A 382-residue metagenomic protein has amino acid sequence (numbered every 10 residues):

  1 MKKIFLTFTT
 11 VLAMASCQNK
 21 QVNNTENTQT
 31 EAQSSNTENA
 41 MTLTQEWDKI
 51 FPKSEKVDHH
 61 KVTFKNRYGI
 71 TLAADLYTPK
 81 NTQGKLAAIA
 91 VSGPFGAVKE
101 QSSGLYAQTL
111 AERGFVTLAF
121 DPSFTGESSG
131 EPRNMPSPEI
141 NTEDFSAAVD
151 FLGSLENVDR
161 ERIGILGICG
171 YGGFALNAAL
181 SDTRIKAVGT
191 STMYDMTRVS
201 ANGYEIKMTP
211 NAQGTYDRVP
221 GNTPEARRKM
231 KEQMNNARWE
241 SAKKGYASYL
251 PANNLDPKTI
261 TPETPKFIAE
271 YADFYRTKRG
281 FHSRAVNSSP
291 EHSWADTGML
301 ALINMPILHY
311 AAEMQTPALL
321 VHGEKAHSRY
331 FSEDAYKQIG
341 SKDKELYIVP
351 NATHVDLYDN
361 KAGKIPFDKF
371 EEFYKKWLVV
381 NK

Functional and structural regions predicted by a protein language model:
N39-G84: N-terminal cap/lid segment of alpha/beta-hydrolase-fold proteins
K85-P94: Short beta-strand element of the alpha/beta-hydrolase
G96-Q108, P122: The serine-hydrolase catalytic nucleophile loop
T109-E127: Conserved alpha/beta-hydrolase
M135-E156: Alpha/beta-hydrolase active-site loop
N177-R276: Alpha/beta-hydrolase-fold enzymes
M314, L320-H322: Short beta-strand/loop motif that positions the catalytic acidic residue of the alpha/beta-hydrolase fold
P350-A352, N360-K382: Catalytic active-site module of serine/aspartate enzymes centered on a nucleophile-bearing elbow/loop
